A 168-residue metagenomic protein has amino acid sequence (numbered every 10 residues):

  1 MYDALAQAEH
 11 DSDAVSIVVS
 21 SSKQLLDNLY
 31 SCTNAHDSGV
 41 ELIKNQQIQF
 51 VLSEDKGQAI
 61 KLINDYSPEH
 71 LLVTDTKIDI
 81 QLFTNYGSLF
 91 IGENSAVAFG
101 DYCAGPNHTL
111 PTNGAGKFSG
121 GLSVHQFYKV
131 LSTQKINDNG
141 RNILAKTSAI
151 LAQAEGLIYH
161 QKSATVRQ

Functional and structural regions predicted by a protein language model:
M1-F50: A conserved active-site cap/scaffold subdomain adjacent to cofactor or substrate pockets
M1-Y2, V19, K23, D27 (+4 more regions): Electropositive phosphate-/nucleotide-binding environments in soluble metabolic enzymes
D3, D11-D13, D27, D37 (+6 more regions): Acidic-enriched, low-complexity/disordered segments with a strong bias for Aspartate over Glutamate
D11-S12, T33, V51-S53, G87-I91 (+1 more regions): A broad, low-specificity signal for short, low-complexity segments enriched in glycine/proline and polar/charged
V18-S21, L52-S53, I91-G92, A104: Short beta-strand-to-turn element immediately C-terminal to the catalytic PLP-Schiff-base lysine in fold type I
H36-D75: Glycine-rich, Lys/Arg-enriched anion-binding loops that position phosphate/diphosphate groups for phosphoryl
N64-Q168: C-terminal core of ALDH-fold dehydrogenases
